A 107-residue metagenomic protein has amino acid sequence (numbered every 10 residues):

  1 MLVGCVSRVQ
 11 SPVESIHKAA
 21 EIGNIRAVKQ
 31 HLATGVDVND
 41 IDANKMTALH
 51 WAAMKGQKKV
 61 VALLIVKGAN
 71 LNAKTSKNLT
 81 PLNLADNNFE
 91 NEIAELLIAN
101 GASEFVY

Functional and structural regions predicted by a protein language model:
A27, K59-V60, E92-I93: Conserved ankyrin/ankyrin-like repeat signature
